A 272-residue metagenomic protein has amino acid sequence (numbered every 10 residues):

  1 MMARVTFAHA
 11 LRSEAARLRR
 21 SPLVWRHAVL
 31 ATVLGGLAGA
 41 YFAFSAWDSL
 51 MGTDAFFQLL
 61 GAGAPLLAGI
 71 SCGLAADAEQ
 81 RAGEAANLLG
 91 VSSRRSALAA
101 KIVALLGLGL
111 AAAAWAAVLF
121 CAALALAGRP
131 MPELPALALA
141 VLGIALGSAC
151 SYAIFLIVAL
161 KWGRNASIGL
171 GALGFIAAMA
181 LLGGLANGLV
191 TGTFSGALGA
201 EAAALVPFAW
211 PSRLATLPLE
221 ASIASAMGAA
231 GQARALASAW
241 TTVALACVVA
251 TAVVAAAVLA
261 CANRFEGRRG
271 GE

Functional and structural regions predicted by a protein language model:
M1-G61, L67, G228-E272: Hydrophobic alpha-helical transmembrane segments
W25, R95, N165-A166: Residues that define the loop-to-transmembrane-helix transition and helix capping in multi-pass membrane transporters
A28, L98, I168-G169: Hydrophobic/aromatic positions within or immediately flanking transmembrane alpha-helices of multi-pass small-molecule
L30-L34, A104, G171-A178: Transmembrane alpha-helical core residues of multi-pass small-molecule transporters, especially secondary transporters
V33-A68, C72, I102-A166, Q232-T241: Secretory targeting signals
W47, I168, G174-E272: Terminal transmembrane helical anchor/hairpin motif
S71-L110: Helix-loop-helix units of permease transmembrane domains in multi-pass membrane transporters, especially ABC
